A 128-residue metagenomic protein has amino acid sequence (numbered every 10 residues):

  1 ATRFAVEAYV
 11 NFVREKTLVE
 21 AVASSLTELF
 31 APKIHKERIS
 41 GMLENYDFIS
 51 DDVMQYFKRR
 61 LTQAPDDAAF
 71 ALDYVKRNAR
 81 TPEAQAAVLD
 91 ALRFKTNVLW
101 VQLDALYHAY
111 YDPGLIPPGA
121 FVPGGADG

Functional and structural regions predicted by a protein language model:
A1-G128: Non-heme di-metal
